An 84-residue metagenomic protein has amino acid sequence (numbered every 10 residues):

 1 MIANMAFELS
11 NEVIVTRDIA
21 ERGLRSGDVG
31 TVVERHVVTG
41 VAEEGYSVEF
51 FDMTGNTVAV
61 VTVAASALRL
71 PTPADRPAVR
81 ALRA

Functional and structural regions predicted by a protein language model:
I2-A84: Basic/aromatic-rich interaction segments and small domains that mediate binding to polyanionic partners
